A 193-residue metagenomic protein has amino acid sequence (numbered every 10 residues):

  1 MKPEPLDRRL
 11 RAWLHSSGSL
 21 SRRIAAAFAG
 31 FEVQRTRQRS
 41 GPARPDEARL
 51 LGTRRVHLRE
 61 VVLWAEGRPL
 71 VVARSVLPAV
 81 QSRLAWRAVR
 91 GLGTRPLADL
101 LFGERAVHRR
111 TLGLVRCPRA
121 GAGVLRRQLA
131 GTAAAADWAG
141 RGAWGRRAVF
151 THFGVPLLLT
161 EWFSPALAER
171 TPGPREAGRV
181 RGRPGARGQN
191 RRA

Functional and structural regions predicted by a protein language model:
M1-A193: N-terminal domain-onset segments
